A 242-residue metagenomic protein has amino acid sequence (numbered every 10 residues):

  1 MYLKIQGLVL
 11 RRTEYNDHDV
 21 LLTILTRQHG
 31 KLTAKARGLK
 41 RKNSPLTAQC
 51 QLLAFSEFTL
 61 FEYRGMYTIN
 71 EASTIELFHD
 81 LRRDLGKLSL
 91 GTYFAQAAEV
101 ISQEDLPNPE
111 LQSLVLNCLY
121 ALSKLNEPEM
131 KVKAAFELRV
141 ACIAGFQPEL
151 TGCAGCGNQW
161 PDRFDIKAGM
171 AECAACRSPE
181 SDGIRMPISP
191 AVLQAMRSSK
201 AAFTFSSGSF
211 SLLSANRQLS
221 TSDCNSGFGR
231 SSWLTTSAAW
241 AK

Functional and structural regions predicted by a protein language model:
M1-V20, L25-F210, S214-Q218, N225 (+2 more regions): Non-catalytic alpha-helical scaffolds and adjoining flexible linkers that form interface surfaces for assembly
L219, W233-L234: Intrinsic low-complexity, disordered N-terminal segments enriched in polar/charged/small residues
L234, A238-A241: Short, intrinsically disordered C-terminal tails of secreted or membrane-associated proteins
